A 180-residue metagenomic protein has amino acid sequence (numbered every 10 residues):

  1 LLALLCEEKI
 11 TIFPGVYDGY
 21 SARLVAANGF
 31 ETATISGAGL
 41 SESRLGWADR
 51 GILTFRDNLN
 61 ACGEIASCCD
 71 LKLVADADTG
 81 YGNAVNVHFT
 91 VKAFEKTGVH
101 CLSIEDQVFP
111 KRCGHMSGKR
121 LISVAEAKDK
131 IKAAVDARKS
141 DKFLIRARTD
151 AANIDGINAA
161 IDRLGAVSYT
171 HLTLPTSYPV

Functional and structural regions predicted by a protein language model:
L1-G15, L24: N-terminal amphipathic alpha-helix/helix-capping segment at the start of soluble metabolic enzymes
I12-G15, A33-I35, L73-A77, L102-I104 (+1 more regions): Hydrophobic faces of well-ordered beta-strands that scaffold small-molecule active sites in alpha/beta enzyme cores
Y17-G19, A38, D78-G80, Q107-F109 (+1 more regions): Active-site beta-loop-alpha junctions enriched in small/polar residues
D18, V25, D76, G98 (+2 more regions): Conserved, mostly hydrophobic/aromatic
T34-R56, Y81, I104-I122: Glycine-rich, proline-tolerant flexible connector loops at the mouths of alpha/beta enzymes
A48-A75, K119-K142: Alpha-helix-loop-beta-strand connector modules within alpha/beta enzyme cores
I104-A159: Conserved anion-binding
T170-T176: Conserved small/polar residues in nucleotide/adenosyl-binding loops
